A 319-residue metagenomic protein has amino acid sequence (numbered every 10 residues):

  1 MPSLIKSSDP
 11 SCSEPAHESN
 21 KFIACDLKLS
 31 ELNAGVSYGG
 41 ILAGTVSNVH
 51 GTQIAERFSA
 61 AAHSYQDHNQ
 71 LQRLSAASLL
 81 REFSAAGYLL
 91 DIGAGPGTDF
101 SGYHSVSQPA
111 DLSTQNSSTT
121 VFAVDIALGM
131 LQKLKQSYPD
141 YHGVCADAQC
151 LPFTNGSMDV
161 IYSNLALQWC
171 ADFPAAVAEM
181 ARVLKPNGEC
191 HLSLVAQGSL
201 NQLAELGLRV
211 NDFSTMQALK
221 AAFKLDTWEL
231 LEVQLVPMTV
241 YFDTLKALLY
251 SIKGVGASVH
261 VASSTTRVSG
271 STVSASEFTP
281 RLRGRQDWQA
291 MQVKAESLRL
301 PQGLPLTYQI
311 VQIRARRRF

Functional and structural regions predicted by a protein language model:
G44-L74: Class I SAM-dependent methyltransferase Rossmann-like catalytic core, especially the SAM/SAH-binding loop
Q70-G87, G102: Conserved alpha-helix/loop element of class I SAM-dependent methyltransferases that forms part of the SAM/SAH-binding
Y88-C150: Class I SAM-dependent methyltransferase SAM/SAH-binding core
P96, S214, E232-F319: Conserved Class I S-adenosyl-L-methionine
Q149-V160: A short acidic, Gly/Pro-enriched loop at the edge of an enzyme's catalytic core that lines a small-molecule cofactor
V160-D172: A short SAM/SAH-binding and catalytic strip from SAM-dependent methyltransferases
P174-P186: A short glycine-rich, Lys/Arg-flanked "PGG" loop and its adjoining helix->strand segment in the class I
E189-K220: Conserved class I S-adenosyl-L-methionine
